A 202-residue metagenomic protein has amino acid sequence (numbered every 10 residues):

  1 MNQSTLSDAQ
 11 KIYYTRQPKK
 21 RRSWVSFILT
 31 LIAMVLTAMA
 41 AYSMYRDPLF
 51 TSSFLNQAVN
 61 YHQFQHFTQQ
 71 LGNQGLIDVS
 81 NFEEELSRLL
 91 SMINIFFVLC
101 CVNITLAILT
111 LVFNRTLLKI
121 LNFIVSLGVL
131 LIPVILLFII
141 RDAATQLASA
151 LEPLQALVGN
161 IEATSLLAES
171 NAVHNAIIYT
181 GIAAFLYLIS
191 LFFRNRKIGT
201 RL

Functional and structural regions predicted by a protein language model:
N2-L29, V79-V112, H174: Alpha-helical transmembrane segments and their immediate interhelical/interface regions in integral membrane proteins
N2-V59, Y187-L202: Cytosolic juxtamembrane helix and N-cap/initiation of the first transmembrane helix
K20, F50-S52, Q69, F97 (+4 more regions): Hydrophobic transmembrane signal anchors and adjacent membrane-proximal interface regions, especially in viral
S26-A41, M92-I140, Y187-R194: Signature of small four-pass
A40-S91, A143-N171: Long, glycine/tryptophan/cysteine-rich extracytoplasmic
L130-L202: Alpha-helical transmembrane segments of multi-pass integral membrane proteins, characterized by long hydrophobic
